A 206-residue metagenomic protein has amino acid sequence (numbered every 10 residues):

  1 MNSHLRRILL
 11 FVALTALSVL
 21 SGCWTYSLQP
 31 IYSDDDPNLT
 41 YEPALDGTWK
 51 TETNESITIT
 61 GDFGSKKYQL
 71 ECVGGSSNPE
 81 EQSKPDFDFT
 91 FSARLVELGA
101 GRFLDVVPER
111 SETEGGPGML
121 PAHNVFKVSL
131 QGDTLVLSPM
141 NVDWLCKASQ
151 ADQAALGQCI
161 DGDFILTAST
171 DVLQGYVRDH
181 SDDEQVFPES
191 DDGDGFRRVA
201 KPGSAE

Functional and structural regions predicted by a protein language model:
N2-L10: Bacterial N-terminal signal peptides that target proteins for export
V19-G22: C-terminal motif of bacterial Sec signal peptides marking the signal peptidase cleavage site
W24-A44, E52-E206: Calycin-type beta-barrel ligand-binding domains and close structural analogs
